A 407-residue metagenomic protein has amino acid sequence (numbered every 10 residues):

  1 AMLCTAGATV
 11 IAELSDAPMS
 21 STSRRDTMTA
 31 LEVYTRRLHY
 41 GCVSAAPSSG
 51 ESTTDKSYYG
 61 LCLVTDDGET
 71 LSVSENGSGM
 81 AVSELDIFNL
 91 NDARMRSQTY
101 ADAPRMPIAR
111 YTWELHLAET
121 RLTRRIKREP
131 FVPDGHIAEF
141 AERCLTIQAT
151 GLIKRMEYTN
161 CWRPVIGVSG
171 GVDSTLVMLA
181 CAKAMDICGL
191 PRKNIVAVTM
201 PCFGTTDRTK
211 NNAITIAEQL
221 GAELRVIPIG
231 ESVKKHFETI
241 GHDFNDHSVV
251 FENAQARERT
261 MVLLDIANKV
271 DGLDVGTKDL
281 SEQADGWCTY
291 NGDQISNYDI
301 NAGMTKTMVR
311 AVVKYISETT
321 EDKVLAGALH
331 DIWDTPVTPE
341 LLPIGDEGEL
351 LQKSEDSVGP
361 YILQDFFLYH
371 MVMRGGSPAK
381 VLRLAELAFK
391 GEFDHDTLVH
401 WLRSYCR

Functional and structural regions predicted by a protein language model:
A1-A8, L31-E32, T150-M156, S281-E282: Structured alpha-helical segments in the cores of large, soluble enzyme domains
M2-A81: CN hydrolase (nitrilase-like) catalytic-core segments centered on the catalytic cysteine and neighboring Lys/Glu
H39-Y40, E51-S52, D66, E84 (+2 more regions): ATP/NTP-dependent adenylation/nucleotidyl-transfer catalytic domains that generate, transfer, or process NMP-activated
